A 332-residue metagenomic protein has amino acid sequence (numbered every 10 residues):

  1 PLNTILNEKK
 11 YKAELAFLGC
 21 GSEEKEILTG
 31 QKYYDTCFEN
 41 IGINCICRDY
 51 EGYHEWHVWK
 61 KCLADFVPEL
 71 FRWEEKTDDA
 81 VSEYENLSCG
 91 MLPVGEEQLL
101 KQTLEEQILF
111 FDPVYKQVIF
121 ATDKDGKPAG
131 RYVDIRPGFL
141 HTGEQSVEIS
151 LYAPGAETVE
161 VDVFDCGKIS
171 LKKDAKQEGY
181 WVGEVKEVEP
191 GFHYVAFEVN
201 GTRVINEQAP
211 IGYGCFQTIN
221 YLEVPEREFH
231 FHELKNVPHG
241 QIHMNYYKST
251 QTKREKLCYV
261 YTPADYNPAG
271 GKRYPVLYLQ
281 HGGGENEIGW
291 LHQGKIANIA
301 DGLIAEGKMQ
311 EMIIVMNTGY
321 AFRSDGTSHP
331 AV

Functional and structural regions predicted by a protein language model:
P1-A129, D134-I135, F139-E160, F164-K168 (+1 more regions): Non-catalytic cap/lid and distal C-terminal segments of serine-dependent acyl enzymes
